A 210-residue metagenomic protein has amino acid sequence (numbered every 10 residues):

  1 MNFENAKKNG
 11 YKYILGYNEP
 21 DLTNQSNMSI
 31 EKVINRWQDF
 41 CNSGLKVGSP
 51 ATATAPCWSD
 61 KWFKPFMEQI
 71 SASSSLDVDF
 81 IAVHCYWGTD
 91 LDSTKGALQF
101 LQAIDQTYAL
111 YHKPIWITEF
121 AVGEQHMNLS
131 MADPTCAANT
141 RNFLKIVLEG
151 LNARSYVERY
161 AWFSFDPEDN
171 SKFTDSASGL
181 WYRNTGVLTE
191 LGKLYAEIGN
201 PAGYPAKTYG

Functional and structural regions predicted by a protein language model:
M1-Y11, N35-G44, F66-L76, Q106-L110 (+1 more regions): Acidic (Asp/Glu)-rich catalytic clusters
F3-I30, G48-P56, L76-T89, W116-F120 (+1 more regions): Active-site groove signature of glycoside hydrolases
A6, A132-T135, I146, G150-G210: Aromatic-rich peripheral "rim/lid" segments of glycoside hydrolase catalytic domains that contact and position glycan
N18, F63-L129, E158-S164: Aromatic- and acid-rich polysaccharide-binding/catalytic face of secreted or lumenal carbohydrate-active enzymes
T23-N27, C57-D60, T89-S93, E124-M131 (+1 more regions): Extracytoplasmic/secreted cell-surface and envelope-processing proteins
S29-I34, F63-P65, K95-A103, A137-L144: Charged helix-capping and loop-helix junction motifs
T118-G123, F143-I146, L151: H/E-rich (His + Asp/Glu) clusters that bind or coordinate divalent metals
